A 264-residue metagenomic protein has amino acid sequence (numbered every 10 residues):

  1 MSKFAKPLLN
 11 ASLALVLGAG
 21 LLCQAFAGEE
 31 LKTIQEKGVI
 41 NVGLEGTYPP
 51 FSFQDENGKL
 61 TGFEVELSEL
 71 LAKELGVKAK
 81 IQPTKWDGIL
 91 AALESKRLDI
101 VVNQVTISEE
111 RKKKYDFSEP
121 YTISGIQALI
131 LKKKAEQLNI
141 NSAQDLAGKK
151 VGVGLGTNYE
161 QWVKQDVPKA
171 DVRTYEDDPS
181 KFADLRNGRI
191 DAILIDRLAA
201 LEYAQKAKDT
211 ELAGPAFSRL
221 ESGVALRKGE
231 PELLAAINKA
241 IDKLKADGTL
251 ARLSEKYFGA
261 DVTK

Functional and structural regions predicted by a protein language model:
E29-Q104, D247: Extracytoplasmic small-molecule ligand-binding "clamshell" domains of the periplasmic binding protein/Venus flytrap
G38-L44, S142-G156: Short loop->beta-strand "edge-of-pocket" segments that line small-molecule binding or catalytic clefts across diverse
F53-E56, S68-V77, S142-D145, G156-Y175 (+1 more regions): Ligand-binding cleft/hinge of the Venus flytrap
V65, I81-A91, L138, R173-A183 (+2 more regions): Short helix-initiation/N-cap motifs at beta->coil->alpha
E66-E74, K134-Q137, K150, G154-N158 (+1 more regions): Extended ligand-binding regions for polar small-molecule ligands
E69, K73, K78-D145, E211 (+1 more regions): Acidic, polar ligand-binding/catalytic clefts
G88, V105-K113, W162-Q165, F182-S218: A ligand-binding cleft/hinge motif common to bilobed small-molecule-binding domains
I123-Q127, R197, L201-D242, F258-K264: Periplasmic-binding protein-like
